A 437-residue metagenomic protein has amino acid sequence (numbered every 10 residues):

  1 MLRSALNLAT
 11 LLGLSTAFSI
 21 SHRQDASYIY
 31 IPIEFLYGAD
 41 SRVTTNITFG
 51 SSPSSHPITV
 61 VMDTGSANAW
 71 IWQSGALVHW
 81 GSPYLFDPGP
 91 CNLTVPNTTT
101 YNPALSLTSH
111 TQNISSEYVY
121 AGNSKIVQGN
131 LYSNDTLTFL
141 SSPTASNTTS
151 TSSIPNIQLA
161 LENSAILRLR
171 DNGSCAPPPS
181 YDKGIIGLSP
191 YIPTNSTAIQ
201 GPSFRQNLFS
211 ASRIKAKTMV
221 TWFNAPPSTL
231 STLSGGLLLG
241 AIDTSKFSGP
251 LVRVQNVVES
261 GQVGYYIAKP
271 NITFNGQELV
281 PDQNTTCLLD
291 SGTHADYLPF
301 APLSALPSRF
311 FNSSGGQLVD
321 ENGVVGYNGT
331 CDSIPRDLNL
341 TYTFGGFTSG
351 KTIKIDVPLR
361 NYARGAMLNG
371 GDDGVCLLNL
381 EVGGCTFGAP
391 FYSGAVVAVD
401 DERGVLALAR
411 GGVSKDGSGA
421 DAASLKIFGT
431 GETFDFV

Functional and structural regions predicted by a protein language model:
M1-D25, V437: Fungal secretory targeting signals
F18-A39, P143, N147-V280, N284: Aspartyl protease catalytic domain
F18-P57, Y118-L131, R168, S245-Q283 (+3 more regions): Pepsin-like aspartyl protease folds
G38-N172, T341: Signature of the N-terminal lobe/flap region of pepsin-like aspartyl proteases
I47-F49, S55-D63, A69-I71, I186 (+4 more regions): Short hydrophobic beta-strand that contains or immediately precedes a catalytic carboxylate
T64, P281-R309: Active-site beta-strand/loop microenvironment that shapes enzyme catalytic pockets
T64-A69, G75-V78, I166-L167, I192-P193 (+6 more regions): Solvent-exposed loop/turn segments at secondary-structure junctions within structured extracellular/periplasmic domains
N339-V437: Aspartic protease catalytic domain
